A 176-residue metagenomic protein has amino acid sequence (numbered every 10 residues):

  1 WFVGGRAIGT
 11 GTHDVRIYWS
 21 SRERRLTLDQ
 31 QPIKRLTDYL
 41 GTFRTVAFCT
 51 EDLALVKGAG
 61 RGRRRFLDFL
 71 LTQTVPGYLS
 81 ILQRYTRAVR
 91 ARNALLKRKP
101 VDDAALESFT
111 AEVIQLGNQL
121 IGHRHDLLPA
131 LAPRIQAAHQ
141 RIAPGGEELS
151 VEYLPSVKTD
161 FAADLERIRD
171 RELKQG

Functional and structural regions predicted by a protein language model:
W1-G62, D68-T74, Y78, A132-A137 (+1 more regions): Nucleotide-state sensing region of NTPase/ATPase domains
Y18, V101-G176: Conserved NTPase motor "head" modules and their coupling/switch loops across ABC/AAA+ ATPases, GTPases, and GHKL ATPases
T27, C49-D52, R90, I114 (+1 more regions): A generic, residue-level signal for flexible/boundary positions that often mark functional hotspots
P32, L55-V56, T74, I81 (+4 more regions): Alpha-helix initiation/capping motif
Y39, R44, F48, T72-Y78 (+4 more regions): Aromatic-residue detector
A59, G77, R84-A91, R134 (+2 more regions): Short, surface-exposed, charged/polar-biased interaction segments
L67, T74-R124: Long, non-coiled-coil amphipathic alpha-helical linker/lever segments that couple catalytic cores to other domains
